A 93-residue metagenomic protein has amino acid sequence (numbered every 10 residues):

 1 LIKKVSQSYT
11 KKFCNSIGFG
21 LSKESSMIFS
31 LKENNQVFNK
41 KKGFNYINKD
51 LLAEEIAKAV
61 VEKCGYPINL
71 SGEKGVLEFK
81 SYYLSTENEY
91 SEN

Functional and structural regions predicted by a protein language model:
L1-E24: Immediate post-signal-peptide N-terminus of mature secreted/exported proteins
I28-N93: Compact alpha-helical subdomains of small soluble proteins
